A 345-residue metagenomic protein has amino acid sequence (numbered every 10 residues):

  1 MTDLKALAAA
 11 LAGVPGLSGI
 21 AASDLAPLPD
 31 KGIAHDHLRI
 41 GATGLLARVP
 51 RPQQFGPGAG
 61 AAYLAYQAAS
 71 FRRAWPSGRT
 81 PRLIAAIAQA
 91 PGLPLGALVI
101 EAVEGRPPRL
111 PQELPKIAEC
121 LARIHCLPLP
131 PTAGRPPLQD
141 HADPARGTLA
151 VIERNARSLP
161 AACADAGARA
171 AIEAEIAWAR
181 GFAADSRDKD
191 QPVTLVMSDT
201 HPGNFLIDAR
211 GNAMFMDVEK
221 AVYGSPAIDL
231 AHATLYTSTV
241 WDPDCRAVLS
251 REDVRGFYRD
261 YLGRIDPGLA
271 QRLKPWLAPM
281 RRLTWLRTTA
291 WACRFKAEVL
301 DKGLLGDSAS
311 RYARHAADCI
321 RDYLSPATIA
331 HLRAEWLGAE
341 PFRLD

Functional and structural regions predicted by a protein language model:
D3-S23, L129-S198, A209-R210, L269-L273 (+1 more regions): An alpha-helical support segment within catalytic cores of ATP-dependent transferases
L28-A42, L46-A47, R180-I228, T234: Active-site acidic catalytic loop and adjacent metal/ATP-binding pocket of ATP-dependent phosphoryl transfer enzymes
L28-V151, S158, D190: ATP-binding pocket architecture of kinase catalytic cores
Q53-Y63, W241-E252, D301-S308: Short, flexible/disordered intra-domain loops and linkers
L64, P279-R282: Start-of-helix signal in alpha-solenoid helical-repeat scaffolds, especially tetratricopeptide repeats
W75-G78, I87, R106, H125-T132 (+5 more regions): A general structural signal marking secondary-structure boundaries and capping sites
L230-G268, R282-D301: Active-site activation/catalytic loop segments of kinase-like enzymes and analogous catalytic loops in related
L249, G268, T288-D345: ATP/Mg2+ or Mg2+-diphosphate-binding catalytic cores that bind nucleotide phosphates or diphosphates via glycine-rich
